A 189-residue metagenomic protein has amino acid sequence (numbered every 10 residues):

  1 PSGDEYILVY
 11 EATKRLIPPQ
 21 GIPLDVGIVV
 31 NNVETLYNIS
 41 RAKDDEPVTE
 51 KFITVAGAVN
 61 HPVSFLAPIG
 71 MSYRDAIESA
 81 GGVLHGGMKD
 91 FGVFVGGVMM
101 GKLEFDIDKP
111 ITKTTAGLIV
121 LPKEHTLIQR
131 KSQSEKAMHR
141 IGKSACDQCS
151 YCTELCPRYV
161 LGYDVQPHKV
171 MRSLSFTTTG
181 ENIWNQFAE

Functional and structural regions predicted by a protein language model:
P1-Y73, S79-G87, G97: Hydrophobic alpha-helical positions that pack around
S2-V30, F105-S134: Active-site loop ensemble at the mouth of alpha/beta enzyme cores that anchors a bound cofactor
D25-V29, P62-A67, H139-G142, C146-D147 (+2 more regions): Hydrophobic alpha-helical scaffolding
E50, G86-G96, C156, E181-F187: Flexible, glycine/charged-enriched surface loops at secondary-structure junctions
E50-F52, P62, D90, T115 (+3 more regions): Active-site lining segments that contact anionic ligands and/or coordinate catalytic metals
G57, I69-M71, A80, V95-G97 (+4 more regions): Active-site proximal loops enriched in glycine and acidic residues that flank catalytic Cys/His/Asp and coordinate
F91-I111: Short acidic beta-strand-loop surface patches of small beta-rich interaction domains
L121-K143, T153, R158-E189: Ferredoxin-type iron-sulfur electron-transfer modules in oxidoreductases and energy-metabolism complexes
